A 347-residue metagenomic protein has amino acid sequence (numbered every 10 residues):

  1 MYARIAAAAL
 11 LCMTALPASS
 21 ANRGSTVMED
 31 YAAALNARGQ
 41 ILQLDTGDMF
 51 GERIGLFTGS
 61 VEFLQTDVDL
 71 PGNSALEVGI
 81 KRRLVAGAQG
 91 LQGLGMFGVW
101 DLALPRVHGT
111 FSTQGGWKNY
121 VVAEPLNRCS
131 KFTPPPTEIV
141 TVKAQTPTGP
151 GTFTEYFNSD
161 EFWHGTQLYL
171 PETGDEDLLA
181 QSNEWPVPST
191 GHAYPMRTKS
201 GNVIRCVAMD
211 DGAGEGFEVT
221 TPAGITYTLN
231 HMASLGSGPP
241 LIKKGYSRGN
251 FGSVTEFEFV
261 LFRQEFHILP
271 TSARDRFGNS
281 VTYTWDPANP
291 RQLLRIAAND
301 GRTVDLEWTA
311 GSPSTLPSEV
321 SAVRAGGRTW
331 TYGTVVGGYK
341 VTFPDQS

Functional and structural regions predicted by a protein language model:
M1-A6: Bacterial N-terminal signal peptides that target proteins for export
A15-S19: N-terminal signal peptide c-region/cleavage motif recognized by signal peptidases
A21-S347: Surface-exposed recognition patches
